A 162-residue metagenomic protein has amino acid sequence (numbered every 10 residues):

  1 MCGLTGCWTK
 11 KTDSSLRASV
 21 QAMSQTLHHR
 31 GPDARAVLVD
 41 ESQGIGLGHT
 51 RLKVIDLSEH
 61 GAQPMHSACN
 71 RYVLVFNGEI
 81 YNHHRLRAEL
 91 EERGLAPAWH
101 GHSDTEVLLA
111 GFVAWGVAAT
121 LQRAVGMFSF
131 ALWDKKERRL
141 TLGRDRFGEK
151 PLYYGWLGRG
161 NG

Functional and structural regions predicted by a protein language model:
M1-G162: N-terminus-centric sequence/structural signature that marks the extreme N-terminus and adjacent "lid/interface" module
